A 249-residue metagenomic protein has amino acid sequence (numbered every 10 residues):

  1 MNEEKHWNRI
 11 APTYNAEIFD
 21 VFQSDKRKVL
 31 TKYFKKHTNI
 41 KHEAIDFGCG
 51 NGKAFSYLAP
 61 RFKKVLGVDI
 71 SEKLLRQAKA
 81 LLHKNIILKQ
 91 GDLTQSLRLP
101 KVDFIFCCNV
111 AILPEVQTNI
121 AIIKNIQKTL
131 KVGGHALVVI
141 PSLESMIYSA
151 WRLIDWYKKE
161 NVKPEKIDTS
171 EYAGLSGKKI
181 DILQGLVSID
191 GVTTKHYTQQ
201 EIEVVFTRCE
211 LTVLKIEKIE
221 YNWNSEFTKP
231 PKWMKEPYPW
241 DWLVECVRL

Functional and structural regions predicted by a protein language model:
M1-N39, Y57: Conserved class I S-adenosyl-L-methionine
K41-G48: Conserved class I S-adenosyl-L-methionine
N51-Q95: Class I SAM-dependent methyltransferase SAM/SAH-binding core
F106: A conserved beta-strand element that flanks and buttresses the S-adenosyl-L-methionine
P114, G185-E201: Acceptor-substrate binding/catalytic loop of class I
I120-V132: A short glycine-rich, Lys/Arg-flanked "PGG" loop and its adjoining helix->strand segment in the class I
L137-D168: Conserved class I S-adenosyl-L-methionine
K229-L249: Core SAM-dependent methyltransferase catalytic element
